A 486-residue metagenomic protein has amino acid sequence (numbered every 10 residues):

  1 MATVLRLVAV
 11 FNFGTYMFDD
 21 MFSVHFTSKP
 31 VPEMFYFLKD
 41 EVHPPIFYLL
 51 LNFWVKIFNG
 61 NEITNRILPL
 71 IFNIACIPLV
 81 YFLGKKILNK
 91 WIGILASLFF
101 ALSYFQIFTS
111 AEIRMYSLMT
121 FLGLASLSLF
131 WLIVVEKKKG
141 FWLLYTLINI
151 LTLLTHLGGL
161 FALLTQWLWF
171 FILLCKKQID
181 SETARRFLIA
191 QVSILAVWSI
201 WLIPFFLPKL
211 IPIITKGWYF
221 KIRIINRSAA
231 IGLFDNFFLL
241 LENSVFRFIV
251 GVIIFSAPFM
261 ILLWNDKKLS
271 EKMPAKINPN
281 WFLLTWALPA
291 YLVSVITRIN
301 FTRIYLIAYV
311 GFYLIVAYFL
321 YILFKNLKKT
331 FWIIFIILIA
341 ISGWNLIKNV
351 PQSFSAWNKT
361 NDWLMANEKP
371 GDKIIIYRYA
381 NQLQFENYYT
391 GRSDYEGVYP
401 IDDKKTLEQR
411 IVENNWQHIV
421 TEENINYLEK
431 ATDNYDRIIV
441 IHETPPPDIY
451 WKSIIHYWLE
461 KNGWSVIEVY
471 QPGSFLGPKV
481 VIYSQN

Functional and structural regions predicted by a protein language model:
A2-Q485: Membrane-proximal helix-loop-helix interfaces that form the catalytic/acceptor-binding platform of multi-pass membrane
